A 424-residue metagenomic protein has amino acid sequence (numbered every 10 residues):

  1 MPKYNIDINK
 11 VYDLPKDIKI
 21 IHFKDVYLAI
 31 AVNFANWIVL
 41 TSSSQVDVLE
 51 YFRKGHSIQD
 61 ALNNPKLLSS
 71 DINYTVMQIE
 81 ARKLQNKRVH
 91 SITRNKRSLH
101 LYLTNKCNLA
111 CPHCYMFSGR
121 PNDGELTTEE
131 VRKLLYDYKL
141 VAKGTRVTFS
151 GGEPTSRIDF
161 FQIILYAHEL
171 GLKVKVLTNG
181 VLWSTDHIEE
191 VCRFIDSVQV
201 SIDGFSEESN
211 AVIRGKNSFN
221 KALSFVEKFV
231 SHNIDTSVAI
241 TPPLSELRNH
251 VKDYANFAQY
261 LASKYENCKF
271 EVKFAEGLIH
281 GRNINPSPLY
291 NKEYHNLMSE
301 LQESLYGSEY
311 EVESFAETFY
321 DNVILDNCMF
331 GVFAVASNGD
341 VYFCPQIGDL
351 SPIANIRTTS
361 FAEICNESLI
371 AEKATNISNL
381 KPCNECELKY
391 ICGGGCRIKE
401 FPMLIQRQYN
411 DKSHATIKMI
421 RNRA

Functional and structural regions predicted by a protein language model:
M1-G119: N-terminal pre-core extensions flanking Radical SAM catalytic domains
Y12, Q346-A424: Flexible mid-to-C-terminal extensions adjoining Fe-S/redox cofactors in radical SAM and related proteins
N33-N36, S118-E125, A211-S218, F401-M403: Short glycine-enriched, charge-decorated loop/helix-capping segments at active-site entrances that position
F34, G151, S337-N338: Residue-level recognition of short loop/turn positions
N64-F194: Conserved alpha-helical substructure of the radical SAM core
M77-N95, E309-F315, P352-I377: Short, charged low-complexity linear segments at domain edges
V147-F149, V176, V200, V238 (+1 more regions): Buried hydrophobic side chains on well-structured beta-strands
F194-S197, S201-F330, A334-N338, Y342 (+2 more regions): Radical SAM enzyme [4Fe-4S]-AdoMet core and its adjacent flexible, acidic and glycine-rich loops/tails across
